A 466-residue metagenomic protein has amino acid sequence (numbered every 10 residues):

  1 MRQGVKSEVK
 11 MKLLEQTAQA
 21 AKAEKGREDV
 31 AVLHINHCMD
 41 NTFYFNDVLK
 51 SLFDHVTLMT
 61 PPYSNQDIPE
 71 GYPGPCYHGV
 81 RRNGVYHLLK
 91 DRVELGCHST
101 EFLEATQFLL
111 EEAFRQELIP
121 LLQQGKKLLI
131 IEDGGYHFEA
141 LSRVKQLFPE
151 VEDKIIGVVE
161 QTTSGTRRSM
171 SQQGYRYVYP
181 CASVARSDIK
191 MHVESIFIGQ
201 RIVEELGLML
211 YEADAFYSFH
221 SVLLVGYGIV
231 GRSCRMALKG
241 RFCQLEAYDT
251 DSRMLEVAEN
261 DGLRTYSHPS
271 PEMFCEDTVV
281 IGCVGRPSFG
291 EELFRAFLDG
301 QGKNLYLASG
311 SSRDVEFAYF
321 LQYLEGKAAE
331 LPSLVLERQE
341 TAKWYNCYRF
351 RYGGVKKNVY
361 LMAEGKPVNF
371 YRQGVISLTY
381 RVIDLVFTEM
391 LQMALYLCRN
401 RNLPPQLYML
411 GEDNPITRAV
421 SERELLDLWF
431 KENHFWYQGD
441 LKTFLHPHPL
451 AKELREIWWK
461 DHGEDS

Functional and structural regions predicted by a protein language model:
M1-A18, R27, N65, R81-F219: Glycine/serine-rich phosphate-binding loop and adjoining beta1-alpha1 elements at the start of nucleotide-handling
G4-M11, C38, Y179-D214, S309-R313 (+1 more regions): Adenosine-phosphate binding glycine-rich loop
E28-T42, A185, D214-K239: Glycine-rich adenosine-cofactor-binding loop
Y44-N46, K50-L89: Anionic-ligand anchoring segments at beta-strand to alpha-helix junctions in alpha/beta enzyme folds, i.e., glycine
F53-H55, G125-L128, V151-K154, Y177-Y179 (+3 more regions): A short helix->loop->beta-strand "cap" motif at the edges of active sites that frequently abuts
V56-P69, H192, I196, R241-D261: NAD(P)-binding Rossmann-fold cofactor-contacting core
K127-G135, Y266-A318, Q322-E325, S333-R338: Rossmann-like NAD(P)-binding element
H220-L293: Acidic, glycine-rich loop-and-beta core segments that form the ion-binding/anion-interacting portion of active sites
